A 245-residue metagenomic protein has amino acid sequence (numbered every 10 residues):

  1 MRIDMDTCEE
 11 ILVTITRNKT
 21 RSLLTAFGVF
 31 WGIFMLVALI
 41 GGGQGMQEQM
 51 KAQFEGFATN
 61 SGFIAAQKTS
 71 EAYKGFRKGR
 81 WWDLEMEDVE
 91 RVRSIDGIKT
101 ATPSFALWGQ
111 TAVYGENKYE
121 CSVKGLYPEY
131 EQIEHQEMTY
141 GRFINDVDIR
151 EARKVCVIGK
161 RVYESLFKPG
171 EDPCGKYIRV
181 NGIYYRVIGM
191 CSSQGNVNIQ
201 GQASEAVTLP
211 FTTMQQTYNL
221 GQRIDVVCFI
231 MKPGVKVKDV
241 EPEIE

Functional and structural regions predicted by a protein language model:
M1-G32: N-terminal Sec/SRP start-transfer signal
T7, I11, T25, Q49-M50 (+4 more regions): Hydrophobic alpha-helical segments typical of transmembrane helices and their membrane-interface/capping positions
I11-T14, Q49, Q53, N181 (+2 more regions): Amphipathic alpha-helical segments that mediate coupling or scaffolding at interfaces
A26-G28, G41, G182: Residue-level recognition of transmembrane alpha-helices in multi-pass small-molecule transporters/permeases
G32-G43, Q47: Alpha-helical transmembrane segments
Q44-S122, E129-Q132, E164-S165, Q215-Q216 (+1 more regions): Hydrophobic, regular-secondary-structure patches
T100-A106, I149, S192, F229: Hydrophobic/anchoring residues in structured secondary elements
E129-I144, K154-E245: Mid-to-C-terminal secondary-structure elements that act as membrane-proximal/extracytoplasmic interface segments
